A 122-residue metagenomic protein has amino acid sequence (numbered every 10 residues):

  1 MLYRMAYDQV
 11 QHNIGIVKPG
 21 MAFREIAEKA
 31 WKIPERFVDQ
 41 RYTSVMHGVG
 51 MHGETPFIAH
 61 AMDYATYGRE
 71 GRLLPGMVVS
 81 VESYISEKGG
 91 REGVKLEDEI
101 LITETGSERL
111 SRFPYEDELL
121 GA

Functional and structural regions predicted by a protein language model:
M1-A122: Active-site neighborhoods and metal-handling regions in enzymes and metal-associated proteins
